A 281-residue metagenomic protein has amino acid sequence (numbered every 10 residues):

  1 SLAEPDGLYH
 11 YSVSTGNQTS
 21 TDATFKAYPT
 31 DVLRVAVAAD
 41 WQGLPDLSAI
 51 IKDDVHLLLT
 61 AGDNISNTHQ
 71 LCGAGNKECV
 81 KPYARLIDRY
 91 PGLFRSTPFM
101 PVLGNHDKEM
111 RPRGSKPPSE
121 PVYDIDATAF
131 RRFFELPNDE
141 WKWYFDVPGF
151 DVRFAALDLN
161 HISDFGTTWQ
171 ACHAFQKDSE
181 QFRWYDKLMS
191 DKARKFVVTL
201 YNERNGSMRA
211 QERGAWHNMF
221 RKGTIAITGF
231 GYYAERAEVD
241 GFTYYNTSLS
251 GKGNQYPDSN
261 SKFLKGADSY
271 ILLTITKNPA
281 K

Functional and structural regions predicted by a protein language model:
S1-V37, W41, L272-K281: Acidic, histidine-bearing metal-coordination/catalytic regions of metal-dependent phosphoesterases
L8-D22, L71-D186, S190, G214-I225 (+1 more regions): Extended active-site neighborhood of metal-dependent phosphoesterases/phosphodiesterases
S20-N76: An acidic-aromatic substrate-binding cleft motif
D40, G62-D63, G104-N105, L157 (+2 more regions): Active-site glycine-centered loops adjacent to acidic/histidine catalytic or metal-binding residues that shape
W41-P45, N205-A210: Acidic-and-aromatic substrate-binding clefts and catalytic sites of carbohydrate-active enzymes
H56, K195-V197, T224: Conserved acidic residues
M189-M208: Short acidic, glycine-rich surface-loop motifs adjacent to enzyme active sites
